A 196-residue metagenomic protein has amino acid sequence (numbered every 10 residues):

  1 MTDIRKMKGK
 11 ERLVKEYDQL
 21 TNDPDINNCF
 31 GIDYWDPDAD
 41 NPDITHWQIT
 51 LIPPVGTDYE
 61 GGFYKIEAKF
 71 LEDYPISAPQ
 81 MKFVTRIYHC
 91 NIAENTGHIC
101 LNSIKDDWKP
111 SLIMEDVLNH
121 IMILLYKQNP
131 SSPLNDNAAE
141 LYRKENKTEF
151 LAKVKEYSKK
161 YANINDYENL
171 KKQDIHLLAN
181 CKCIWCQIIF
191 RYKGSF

Functional and structural regions predicted by a protein language model:
M1-F63, E67-F196: UBC/E2-like fold recognition across ubiquitin and ubiquitin-like conjugation systems, capturing catalytically active
